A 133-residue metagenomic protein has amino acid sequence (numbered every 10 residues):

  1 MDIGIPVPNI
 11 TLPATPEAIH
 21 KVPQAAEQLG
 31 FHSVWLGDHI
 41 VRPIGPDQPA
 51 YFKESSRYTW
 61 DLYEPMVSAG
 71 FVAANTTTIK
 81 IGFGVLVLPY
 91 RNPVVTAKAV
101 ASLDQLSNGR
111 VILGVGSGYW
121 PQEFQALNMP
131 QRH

Functional and structural regions predicted by a protein language model:
M1-N75: N-terminal beta1-alpha1-beta2 module of alpha/beta enzyme domains
D2-T15, L86-H133: Flexible, glycine-rich active-site loops centered on histidine and acidic residues that chelate a metal or position
E27-Q28, G70-T78, V100, D104-V111: Acidic (Asp/Glu)-rich catalytic clusters
W35, K80-G82, G114: Conserved beta-strand positions in the central sheet of alpha/beta enzyme cores
V67-A74, K80-L88: Structural motif corresponding to the early beta-alpha repeats
